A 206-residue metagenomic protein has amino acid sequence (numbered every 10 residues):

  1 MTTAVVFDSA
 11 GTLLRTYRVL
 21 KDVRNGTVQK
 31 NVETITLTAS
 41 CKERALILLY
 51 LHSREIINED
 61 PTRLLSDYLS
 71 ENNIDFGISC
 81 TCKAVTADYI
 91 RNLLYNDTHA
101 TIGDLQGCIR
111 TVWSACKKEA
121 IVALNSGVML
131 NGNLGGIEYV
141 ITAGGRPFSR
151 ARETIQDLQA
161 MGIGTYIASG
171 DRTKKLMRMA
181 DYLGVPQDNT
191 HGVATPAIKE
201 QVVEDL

Functional and structural regions predicted by a protein language model:
M1-Y182: Alpha-helical substrate-recognition element adjacent to the catalytic core
R146, T173-L206: Substrate-recognition "cap/lid" segment bordering the active-site pocket of phosphatases
